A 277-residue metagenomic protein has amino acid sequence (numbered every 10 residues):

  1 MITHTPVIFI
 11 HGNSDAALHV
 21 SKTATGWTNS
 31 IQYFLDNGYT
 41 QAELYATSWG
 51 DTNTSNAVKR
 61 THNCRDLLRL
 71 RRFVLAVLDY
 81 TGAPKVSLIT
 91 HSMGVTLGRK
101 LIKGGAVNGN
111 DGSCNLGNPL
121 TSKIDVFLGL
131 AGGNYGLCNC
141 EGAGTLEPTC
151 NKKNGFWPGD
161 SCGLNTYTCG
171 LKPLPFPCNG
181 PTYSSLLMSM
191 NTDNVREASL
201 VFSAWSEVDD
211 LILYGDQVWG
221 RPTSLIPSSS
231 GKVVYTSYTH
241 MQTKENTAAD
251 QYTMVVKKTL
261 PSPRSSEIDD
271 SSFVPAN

Functional and structural regions predicted by a protein language model:
M1-A46: Short, surface-exposed "cap/lid" segments of acyl-processing enzymes
I2-V7, T40-Y45, T81-V86, T121-L128 (+1 more regions): Loop/turn elements at helix/coil->beta-strand transitions in domains of secreted/extracellular proteins
V7, W27-I31, L67-V74, R99-I102 (+1 more regions): Extracytoplasmic/secreted envelope proteins and their assembly/folding machinery, especially bacterial periplasmic
A17-T25, S55-H62, T145-L146: Short, flexible/disordered intra-domain loops and linkers
A46-D51, G132: Active-site loop/turn elements of alpha/beta-hydrolase fold enzymes, especially the short glycine-/histidine-rich
V58-Y80: Alpha/beta-hydrolase active-site loop
L67-R71, I102-N277: Helical cap/lid subdomain of alpha/beta-hydrolase-fold lipid enzymes that gates access to the catalytic pocket
I89-G94, G98-R99, A131: Gly/Ala-rich beta-loop-alpha elbow adjacent to hydrolase catalytic centers
